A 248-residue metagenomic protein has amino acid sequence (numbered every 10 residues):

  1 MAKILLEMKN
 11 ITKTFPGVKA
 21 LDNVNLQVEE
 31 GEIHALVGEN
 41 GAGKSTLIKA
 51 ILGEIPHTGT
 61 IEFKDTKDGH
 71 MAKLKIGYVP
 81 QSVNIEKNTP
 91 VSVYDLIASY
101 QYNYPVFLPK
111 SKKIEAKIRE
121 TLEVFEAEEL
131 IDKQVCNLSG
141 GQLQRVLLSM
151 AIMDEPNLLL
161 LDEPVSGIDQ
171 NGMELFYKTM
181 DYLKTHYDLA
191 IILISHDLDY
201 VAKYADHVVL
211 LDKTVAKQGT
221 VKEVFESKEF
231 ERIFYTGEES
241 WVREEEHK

Functional and structural regions predicted by a protein language model:
V37-E39: The feature captures the beta-strand-to-loop junction immediately N-terminal to the Walker
K112-L130: Conserved ABC ATPase "signature" region
Q134-L138: Conserved ABC ATPase signature
L159-E163: Catalytic Walker B motif of ABC-type/P-loop ATPase nucleotide-binding domains
S195-H196: H-loop/switch region of ABC-family ATPase nucleotide-binding domains
V209, K213-E223: Conserved switch/coupling elements of ABC/ABC-like ATPase nucleotide-binding domains
K222, E226-K228, R232-K248: ABC ATPase nucleotide-binding domains
